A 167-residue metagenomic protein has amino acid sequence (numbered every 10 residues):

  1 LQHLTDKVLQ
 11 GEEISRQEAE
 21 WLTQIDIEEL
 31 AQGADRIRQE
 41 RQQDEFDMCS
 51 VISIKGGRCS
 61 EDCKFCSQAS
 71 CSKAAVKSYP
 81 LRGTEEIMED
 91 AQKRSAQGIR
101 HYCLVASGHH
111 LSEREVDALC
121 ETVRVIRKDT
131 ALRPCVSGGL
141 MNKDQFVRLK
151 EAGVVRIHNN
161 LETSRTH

Functional and structural regions predicted by a protein language model:
L1-S60, F65: Flexible, acidic/Gly-rich N-terminal and inter-domain linker regions that tether and position cofactor-handling modules
Q68: Active-site-flanking alpha-helical
C71-D90, R94-H167: Core AdoMet radical
